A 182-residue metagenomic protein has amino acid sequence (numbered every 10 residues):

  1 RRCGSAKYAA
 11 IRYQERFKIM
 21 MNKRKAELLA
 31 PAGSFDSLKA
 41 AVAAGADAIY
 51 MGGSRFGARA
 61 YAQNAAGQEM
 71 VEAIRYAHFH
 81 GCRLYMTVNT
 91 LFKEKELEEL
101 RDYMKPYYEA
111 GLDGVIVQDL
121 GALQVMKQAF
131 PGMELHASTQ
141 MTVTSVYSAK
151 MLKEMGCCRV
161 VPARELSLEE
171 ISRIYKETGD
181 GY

Functional and structural regions predicted by a protein language model:
K7-M20: Short, Lys/Arg-enriched N-terminal segments with co-localized hydrophobic residues within the first ~10-30 amino acids
F17-Y182: Non-catalytic helical/linker scaffolds that mediate oligomerization, partner binding, and domain coupling around large
